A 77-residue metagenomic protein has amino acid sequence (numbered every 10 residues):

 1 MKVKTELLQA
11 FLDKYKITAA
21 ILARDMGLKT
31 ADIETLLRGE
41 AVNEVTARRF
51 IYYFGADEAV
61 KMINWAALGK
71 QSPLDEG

Functional and structural regions predicted by a protein language model:
M1-I21, D25, N64: A short, Lys/Arg-rich alpha-helix, primarily the initiator
K2, A10, T35, Y52 (+1 more regions): Short, charged recognition helix plus adjacent turn of helix-turn-helix-like nucleic-acid-binding domains
I17, V42, A56, L68-Q71: Residue-level marker of structural boundaries
G27-V42: Recognition helix of helix-turn-helix/homeodomain-like DNA-binding domains that insert into the DNA major groove
G39-Y53: Short, basic-rich loop-to-helix N-cap that marks the start of a DNA-contacting helix
